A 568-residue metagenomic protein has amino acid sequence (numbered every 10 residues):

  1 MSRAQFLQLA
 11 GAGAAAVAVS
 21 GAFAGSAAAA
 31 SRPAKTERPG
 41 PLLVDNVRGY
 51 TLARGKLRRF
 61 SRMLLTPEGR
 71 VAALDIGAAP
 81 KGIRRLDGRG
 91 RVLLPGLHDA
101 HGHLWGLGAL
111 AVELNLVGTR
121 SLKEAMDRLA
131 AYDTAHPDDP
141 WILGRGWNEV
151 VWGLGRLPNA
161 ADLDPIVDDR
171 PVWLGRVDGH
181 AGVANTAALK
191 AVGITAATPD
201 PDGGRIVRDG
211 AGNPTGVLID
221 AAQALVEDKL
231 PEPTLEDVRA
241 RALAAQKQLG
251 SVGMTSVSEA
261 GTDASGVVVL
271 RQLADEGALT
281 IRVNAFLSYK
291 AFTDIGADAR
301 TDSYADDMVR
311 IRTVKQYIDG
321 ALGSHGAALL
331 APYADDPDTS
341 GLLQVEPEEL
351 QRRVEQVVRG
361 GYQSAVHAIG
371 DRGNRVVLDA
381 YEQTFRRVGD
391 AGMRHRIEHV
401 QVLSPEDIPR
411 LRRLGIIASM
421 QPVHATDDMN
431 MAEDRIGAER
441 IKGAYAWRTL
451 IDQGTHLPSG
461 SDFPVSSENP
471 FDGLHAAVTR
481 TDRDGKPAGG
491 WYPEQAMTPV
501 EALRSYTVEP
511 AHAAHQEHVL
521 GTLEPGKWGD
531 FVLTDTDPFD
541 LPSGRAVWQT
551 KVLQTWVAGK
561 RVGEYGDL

Functional and structural regions predicted by a protein language model:
M1-Q5, G13-S20: N-terminal secretory signal peptides
L9, G13-A16, A29, R38-D45 (+12 more regions): Divalent metal-binding segments
S20-T36: C-terminal region of N-terminal signal peptides and the immediate post-cleavage residues of exported proteins
A274, D302-A305, D390, R412-R413: Acidic (Asp/Glu)-rich catalytic clusters
D302-S303, P542-V547: Short proline/glycine-enriched turn/loop segments at secondary-structure junctions
V354-A365, I369-H395, H399-V400, P405-P409 (+3 more regions): His/Asp/Glu-enriched, well-ordered alpha-helical/loop segment that forms or immediately abuts the divalent-metal
I417: Ligand-binding beta-strand-loop-alpha-helix segment within the catalytic cores of soluble metabolic enzymes
